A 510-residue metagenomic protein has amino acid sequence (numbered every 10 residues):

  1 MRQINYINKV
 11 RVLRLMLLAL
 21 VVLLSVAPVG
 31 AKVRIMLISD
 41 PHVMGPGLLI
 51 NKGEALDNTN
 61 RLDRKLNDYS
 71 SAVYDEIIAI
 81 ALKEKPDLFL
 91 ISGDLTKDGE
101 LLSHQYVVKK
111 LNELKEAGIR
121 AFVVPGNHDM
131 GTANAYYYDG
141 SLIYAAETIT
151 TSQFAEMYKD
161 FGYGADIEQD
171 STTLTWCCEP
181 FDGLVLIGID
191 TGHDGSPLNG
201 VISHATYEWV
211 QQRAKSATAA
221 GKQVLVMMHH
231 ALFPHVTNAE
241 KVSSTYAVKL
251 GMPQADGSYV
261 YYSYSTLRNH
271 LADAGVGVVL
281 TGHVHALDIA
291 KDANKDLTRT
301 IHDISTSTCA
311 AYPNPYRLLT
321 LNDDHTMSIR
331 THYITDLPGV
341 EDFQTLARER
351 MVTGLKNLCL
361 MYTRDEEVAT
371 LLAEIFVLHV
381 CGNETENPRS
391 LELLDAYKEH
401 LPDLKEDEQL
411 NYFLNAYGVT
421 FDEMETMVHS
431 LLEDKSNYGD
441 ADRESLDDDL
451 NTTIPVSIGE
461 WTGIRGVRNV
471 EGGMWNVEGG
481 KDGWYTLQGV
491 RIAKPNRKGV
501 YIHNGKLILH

Functional and structural regions predicted by a protein language model:
L15-S25: Bacterial N-terminal signal peptides
G30-L101: N-terminal active-site segment of His-dependent metallophosphoesterases
G30-M36, G47, S171-G188, K295-D303 (+2 more regions): Beta-strand-turn-beta hairpins that frame and shape the catalytic cleft of phosphate-ester-processing enzymes
K85-L88, R120, V185-I187, S196-H302 (+2 more regions): His/acidic metal-ligating clusters that form di-metal
L101, Y106-W209, K215, L297: Extended active-site neighborhood of metal-dependent phosphoesterases/phosphodiesterases
G339-W461: Non-catalytic terminal accessory segments
E460-Q488: Residue-level detector of functionally pivotal "anchor" positions at catalytic/ligand-binding pockets or at interdomain
W461, V500-H510: C-terminal tail/sorting-segment detector
